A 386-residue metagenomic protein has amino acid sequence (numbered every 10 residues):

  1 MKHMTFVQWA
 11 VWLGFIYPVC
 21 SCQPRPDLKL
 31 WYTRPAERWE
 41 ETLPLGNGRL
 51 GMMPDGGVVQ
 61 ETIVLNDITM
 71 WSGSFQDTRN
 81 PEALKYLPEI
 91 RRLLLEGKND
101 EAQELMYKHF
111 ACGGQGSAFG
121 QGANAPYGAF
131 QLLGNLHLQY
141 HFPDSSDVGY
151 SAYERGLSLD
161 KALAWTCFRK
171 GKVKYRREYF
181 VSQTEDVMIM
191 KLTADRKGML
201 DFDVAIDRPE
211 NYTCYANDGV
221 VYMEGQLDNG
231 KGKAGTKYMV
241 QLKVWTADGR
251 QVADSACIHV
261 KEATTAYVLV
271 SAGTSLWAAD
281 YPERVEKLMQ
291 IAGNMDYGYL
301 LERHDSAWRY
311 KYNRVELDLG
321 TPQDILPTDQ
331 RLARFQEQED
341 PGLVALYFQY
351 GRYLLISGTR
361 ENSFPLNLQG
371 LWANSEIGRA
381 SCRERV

Functional and structural regions predicted by a protein language model:
H3-V7, F15-P26: Bacterial Sec-dependent signal peptides at the C-terminal "C-region" and cleavage site
M4, E384-V386: N-terminal low-complexity segments that are often proline-rich with Ser/Thr-Pro
A10-V11, V386: Acidic, Ala/Val/Gly-enriched low-complexity intrinsically disordered segments
P24-R383: Aromatic-residue-lined binding/catalytic grooves and analogous aromatic/hydrophobic interfacial grooves in multimeric
